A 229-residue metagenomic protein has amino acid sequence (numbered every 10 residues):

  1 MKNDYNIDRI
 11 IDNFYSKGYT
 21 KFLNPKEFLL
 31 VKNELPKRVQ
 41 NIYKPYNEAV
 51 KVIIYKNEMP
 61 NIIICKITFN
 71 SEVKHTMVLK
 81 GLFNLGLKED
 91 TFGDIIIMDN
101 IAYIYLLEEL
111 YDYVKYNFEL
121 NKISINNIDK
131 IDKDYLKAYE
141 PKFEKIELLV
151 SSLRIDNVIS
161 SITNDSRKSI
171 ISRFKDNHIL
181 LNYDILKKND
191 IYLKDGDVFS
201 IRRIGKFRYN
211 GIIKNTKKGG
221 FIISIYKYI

Functional and structural regions predicted by a protein language model:
M1-V158, I162, I185, G205-I229: Ferredoxin-like alpha/beta domains used as RNA- or RNAP-binding modules
I146-D195: A basic, amphipathic helix-loop patch mediating RNA/tRNA/ribosome contacts
Y192, I204-G205: Charged, elongated alpha-helical/coil segments that serve as electrostatic interaction surfaces for nucleic-acid
